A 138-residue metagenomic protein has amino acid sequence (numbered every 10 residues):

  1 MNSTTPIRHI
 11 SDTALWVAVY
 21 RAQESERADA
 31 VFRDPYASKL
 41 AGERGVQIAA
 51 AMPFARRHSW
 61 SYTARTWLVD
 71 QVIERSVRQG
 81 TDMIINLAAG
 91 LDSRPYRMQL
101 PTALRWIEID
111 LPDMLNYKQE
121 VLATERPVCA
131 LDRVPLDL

Functional and structural regions predicted by a protein language model:
M1-I85, A89-L136: Rossmann-like AdoMet
